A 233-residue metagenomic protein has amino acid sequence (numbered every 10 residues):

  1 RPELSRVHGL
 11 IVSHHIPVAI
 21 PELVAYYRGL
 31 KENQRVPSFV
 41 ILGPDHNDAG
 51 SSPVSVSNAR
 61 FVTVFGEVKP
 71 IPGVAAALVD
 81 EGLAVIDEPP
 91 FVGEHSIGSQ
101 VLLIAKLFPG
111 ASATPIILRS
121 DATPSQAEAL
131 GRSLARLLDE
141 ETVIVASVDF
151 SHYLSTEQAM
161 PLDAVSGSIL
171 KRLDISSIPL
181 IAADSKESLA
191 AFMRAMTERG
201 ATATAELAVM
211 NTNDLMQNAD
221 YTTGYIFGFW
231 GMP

Functional and structural regions predicted by a protein language model:
R1-M216, G231: Active-site histidine-anchored catalytic micro-motif
L215-P233: Terminal, contiguous helix-loop blocks that mediate binding/assembly
